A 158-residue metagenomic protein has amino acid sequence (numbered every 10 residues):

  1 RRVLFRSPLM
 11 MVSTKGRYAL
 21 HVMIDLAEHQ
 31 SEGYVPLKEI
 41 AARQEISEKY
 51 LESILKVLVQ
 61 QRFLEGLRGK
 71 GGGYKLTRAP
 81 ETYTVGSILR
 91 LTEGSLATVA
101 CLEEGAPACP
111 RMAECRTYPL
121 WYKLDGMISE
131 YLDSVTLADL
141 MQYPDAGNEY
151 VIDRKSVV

Functional and structural regions predicted by a protein language model:
R1-L4: Short, small-residue-biased leader/transition segments that mark boundaries at the very start of proteins
T14, Y18-S47, K75: N-terminal helix-turn-helix DNA-binding core of bacterial DNA-binding proteins
A42, V59-Q60: Alpha-helical residues within the helix-turn-helix
R62-K70, K75-L76: Beta-hairpin "wing" of winged helix-turn-helix
G73-R90, G105: Charged, amphipathic alpha-helical coiled-coil/dimerization segments
V85, E103-V158: C-terminal regulatory/oligomerization modules of transcriptional regulators
